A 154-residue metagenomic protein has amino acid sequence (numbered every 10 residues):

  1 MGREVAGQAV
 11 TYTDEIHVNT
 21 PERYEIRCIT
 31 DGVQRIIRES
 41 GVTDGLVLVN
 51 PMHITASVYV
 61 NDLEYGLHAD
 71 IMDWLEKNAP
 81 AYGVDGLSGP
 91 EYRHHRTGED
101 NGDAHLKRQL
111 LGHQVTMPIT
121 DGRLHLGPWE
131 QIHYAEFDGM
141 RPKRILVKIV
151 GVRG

Functional and structural regions predicted by a protein language model:
M1-G154: Active-site histidine-anchored catalytic micro-motif
